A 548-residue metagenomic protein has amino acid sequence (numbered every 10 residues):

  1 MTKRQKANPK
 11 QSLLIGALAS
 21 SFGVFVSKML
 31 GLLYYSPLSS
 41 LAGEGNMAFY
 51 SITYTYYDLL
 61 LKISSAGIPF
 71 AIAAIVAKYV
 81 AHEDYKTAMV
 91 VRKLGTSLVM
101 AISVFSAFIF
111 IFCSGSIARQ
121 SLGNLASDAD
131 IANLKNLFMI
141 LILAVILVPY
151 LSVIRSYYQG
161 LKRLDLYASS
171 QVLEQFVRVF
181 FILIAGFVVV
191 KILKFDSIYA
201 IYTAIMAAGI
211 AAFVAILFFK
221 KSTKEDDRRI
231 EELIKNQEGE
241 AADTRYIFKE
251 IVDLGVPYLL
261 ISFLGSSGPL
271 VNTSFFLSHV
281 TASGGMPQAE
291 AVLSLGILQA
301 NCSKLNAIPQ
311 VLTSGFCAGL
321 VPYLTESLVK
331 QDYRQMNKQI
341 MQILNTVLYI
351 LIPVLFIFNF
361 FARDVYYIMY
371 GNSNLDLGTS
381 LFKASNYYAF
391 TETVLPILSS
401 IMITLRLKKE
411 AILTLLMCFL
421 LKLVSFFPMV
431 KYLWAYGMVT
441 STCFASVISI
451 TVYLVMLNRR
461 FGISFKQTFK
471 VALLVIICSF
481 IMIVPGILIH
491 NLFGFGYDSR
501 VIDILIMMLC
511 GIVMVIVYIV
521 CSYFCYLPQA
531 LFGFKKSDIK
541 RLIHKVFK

Functional and structural regions predicted by a protein language model:
M1-L33, K86, V90, E238-G265 (+2 more regions): N-terminal membrane topogenesis motif
T2-K3, L488-K548: Membrane-proximal transmembrane or re-entrant/amphipathic helices at the cytosolic face
S12-K78, A107, I111, P257-S278: Signature of the first transmembrane helix
L38-L59, S197-I205, Y246-L254, L277-A307 (+1 more regions): Interfacial/gating helices of multi-pass transporter permease domains
A66-A81, Q310-D332: Helix-loop junctions and terminal segments of transmembrane helices in multi-pass membrane transport/translocation
F112-G115, L125-V153, N372-L398, L413: Alpha-helical transmembrane segments of multi-pass membrane proteins
L147-Q171, Y387-L416, Y432: Membrane-interface junctions at transmembrane-helix termini in multi-pass inner-membrane proteins
D165, F176-L217, K221, F419-T451 (+2 more regions): Membrane-interface helix-loop junctions in multi-pass transport and translocation proteins
